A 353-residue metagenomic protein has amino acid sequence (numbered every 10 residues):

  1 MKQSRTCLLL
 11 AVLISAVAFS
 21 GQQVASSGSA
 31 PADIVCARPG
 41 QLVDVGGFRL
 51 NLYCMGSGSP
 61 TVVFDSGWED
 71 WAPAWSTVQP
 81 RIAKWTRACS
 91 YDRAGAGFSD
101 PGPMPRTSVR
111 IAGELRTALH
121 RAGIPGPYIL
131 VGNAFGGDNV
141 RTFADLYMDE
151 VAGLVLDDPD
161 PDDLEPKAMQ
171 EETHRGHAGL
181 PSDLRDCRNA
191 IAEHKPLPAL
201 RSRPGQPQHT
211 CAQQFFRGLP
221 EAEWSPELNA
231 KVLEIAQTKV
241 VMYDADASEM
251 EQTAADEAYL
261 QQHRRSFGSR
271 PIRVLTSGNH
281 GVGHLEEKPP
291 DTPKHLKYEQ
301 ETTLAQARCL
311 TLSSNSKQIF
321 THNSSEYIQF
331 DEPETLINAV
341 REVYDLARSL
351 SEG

Functional and structural regions predicted by a protein language model:
I14-C36: Bacterial Sec-dependent signal peptides at the C-terminal "C-region" and cleavage site
P31-R49: N-terminal cap/lid segment of alpha/beta-hydrolase-fold proteins
F48-F98: Conserved HGGG/HGGXW glycine-rich cap/lid loop of the alpha/beta-hydrolase fold
D92-A96, D160, S324-S325: Short beta-to-alpha linker loops that shape the active-site pocket of alpha/beta-hydrolase fold enzymes
R93-V131, Y147: Active-site loop/oxyanion-hole signature of alpha/beta-hydrolase fold enzymes
G126-A168: Conserved hydrolase catalytic core segment
Q170-A307: Alpha/beta-hydrolase
S314-G353: Catalytic active-site module of serine/aspartate enzymes centered on a nucleophile-bearing elbow/loop
